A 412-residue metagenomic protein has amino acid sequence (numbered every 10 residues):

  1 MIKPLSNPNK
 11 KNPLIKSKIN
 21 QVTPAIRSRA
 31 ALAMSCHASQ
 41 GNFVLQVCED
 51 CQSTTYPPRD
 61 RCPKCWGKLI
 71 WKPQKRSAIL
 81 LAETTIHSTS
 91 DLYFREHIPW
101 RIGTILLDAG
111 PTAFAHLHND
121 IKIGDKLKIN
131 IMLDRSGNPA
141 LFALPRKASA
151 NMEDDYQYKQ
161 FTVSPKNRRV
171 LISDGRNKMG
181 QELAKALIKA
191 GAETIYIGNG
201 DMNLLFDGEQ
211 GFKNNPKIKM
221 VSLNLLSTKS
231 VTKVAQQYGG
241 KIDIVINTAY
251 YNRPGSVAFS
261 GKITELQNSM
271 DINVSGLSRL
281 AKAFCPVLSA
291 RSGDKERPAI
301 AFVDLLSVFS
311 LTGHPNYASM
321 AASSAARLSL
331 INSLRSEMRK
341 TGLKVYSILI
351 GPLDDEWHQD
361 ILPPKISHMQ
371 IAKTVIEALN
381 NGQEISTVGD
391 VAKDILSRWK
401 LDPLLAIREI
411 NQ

Functional and structural regions predicted by a protein language model:
R176-N177: Conserved glycine-rich cofactor-binding loop
A192-D207: Conserved glycine-rich Rossmann-like NAD(P)H-binding loop of the short-chain dehydrogenase/reductase
F212-S227: Rossmann-fold cofactor-recognition segment
Y250-Q267, D294-K295, N316: Conserved mid-core segment of classical short-chain dehydrogenase/reductases
A281-K282, N332: A short, exposed helix-loop element centered on a Lys and neighboring polar residues
D294-N332, S336-R339: Catalytic loop of short-chain dehydrogenase/reductase
S347, Q359-L401: C-terminal helical subdomain
